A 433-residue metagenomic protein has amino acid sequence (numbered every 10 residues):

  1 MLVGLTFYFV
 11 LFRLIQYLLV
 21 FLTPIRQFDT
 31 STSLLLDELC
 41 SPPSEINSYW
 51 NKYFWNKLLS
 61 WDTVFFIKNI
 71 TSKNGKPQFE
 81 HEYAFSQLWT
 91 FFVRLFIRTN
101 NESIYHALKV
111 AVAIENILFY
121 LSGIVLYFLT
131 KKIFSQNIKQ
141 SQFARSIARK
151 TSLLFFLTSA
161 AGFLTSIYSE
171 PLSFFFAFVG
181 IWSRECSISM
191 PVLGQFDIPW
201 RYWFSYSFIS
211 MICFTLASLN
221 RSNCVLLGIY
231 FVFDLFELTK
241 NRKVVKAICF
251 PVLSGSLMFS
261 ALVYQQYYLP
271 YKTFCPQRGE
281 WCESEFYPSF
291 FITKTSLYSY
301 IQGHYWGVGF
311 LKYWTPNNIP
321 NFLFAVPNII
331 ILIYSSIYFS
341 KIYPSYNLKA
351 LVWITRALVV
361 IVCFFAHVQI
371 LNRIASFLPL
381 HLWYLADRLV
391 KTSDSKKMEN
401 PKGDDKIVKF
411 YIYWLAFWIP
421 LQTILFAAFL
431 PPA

Functional and structural regions predicted by a protein language model:
F12-F28, L58, F214-S336, S340 (+1 more regions): Membrane-lumen/periplasm interface segments of specific transmembrane helices in polyprenyl phosphate-linked
K57-S103: Short hydrophobic/aromatic helix or loop-helix immediately within or flanking a transmembrane segment in polytopic
Y83-Q87, F91, N100-I124, A325: Loop-to-helix entry region of an early transmembrane alpha helix in multi-pass inner-membrane enzymes
S103-V110, L126-L157, A161: Transmembrane-helix signature of polytopic, membrane-embedded enzymes that assemble or transfer cell-envelope glycans
F156, A160-F163, F178, Q195-D234 (+2 more regions): Membrane-interface alpha helices of multi-pass inner-membrane proteins
A160-S173, I370, I374: Short acidic/glycine- and proline-prone juxtamembrane loop motifs at membrane-interface regions of multi-pass membrane
N317-Y346, L358-F364, L378-K402: Hydrophobic, aromatic-rich transmembrane alpha-helices and their immediate juxtamembrane boundary segments
Y343-F365, I370-Y384, K406-W418: Transmembrane alpha-helix segments characteristic of polytopic inner-membrane glycan-assembly/cell-envelope
